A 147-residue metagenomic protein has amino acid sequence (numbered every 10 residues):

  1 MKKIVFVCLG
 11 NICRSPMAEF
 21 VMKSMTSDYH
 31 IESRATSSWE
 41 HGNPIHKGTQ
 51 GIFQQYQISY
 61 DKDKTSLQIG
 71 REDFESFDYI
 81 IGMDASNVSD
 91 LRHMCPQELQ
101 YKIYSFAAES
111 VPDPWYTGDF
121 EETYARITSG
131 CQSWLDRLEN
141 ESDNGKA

Functional and structural regions predicted by a protein language model:
K2-A147: Short polar/charged helix/loop
